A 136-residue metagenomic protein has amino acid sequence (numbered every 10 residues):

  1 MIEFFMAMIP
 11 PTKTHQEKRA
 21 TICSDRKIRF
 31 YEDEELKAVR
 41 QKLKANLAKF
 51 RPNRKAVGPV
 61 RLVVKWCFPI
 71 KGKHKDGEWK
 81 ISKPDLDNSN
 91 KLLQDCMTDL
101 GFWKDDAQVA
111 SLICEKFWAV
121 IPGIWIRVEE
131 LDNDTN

Functional and structural regions predicted by a protein language model:
M1-N136: Acidic, proline/glycine-enriched N-terminal capping motif
